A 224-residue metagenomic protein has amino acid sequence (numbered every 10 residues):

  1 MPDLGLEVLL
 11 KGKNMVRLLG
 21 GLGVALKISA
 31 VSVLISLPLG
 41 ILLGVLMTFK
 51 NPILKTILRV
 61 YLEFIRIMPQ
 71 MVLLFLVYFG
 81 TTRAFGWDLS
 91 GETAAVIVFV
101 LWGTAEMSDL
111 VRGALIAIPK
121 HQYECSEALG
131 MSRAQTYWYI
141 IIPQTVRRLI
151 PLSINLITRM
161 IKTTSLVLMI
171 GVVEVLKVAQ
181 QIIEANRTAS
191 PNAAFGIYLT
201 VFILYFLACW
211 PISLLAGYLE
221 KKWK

Functional and structural regions predicted by a protein language model:
M1-K224: Transmembrane alpha-helices and adjacent helix-loop boundaries
